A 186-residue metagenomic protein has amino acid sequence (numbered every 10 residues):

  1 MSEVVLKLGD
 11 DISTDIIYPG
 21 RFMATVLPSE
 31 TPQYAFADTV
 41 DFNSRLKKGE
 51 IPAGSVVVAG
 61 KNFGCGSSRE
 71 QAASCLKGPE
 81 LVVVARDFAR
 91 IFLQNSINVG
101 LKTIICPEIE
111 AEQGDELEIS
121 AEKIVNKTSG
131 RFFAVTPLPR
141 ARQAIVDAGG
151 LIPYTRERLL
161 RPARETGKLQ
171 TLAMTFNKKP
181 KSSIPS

Functional and structural regions predicted by a protein language model:
M1-R21, T155-R158, P162-S186: N-terminal, positively charged, Ser/Thr/Ala/Gly-biased leader segments that form transit/presequence-like amphipathic
V5, I16, V56, G60-N62 (+1 more regions): Short glycine- and Lys/Arg-enriched binding-loop motifs that mark or flank ligand-binding interfaces
I12-T14, F42-N43, C65, I124 (+1 more regions): Short, acidic Gly/Pro/Ser/Thr-rich loop/turn segments
M23-A121, F132-F133: Feature captures the catalytic cores and cofactor-binding loops of soluble hydro-lyases/lyases that act on carboxylate
L93-K178: Acidic, glycine-rich flexible loop/linker segments
